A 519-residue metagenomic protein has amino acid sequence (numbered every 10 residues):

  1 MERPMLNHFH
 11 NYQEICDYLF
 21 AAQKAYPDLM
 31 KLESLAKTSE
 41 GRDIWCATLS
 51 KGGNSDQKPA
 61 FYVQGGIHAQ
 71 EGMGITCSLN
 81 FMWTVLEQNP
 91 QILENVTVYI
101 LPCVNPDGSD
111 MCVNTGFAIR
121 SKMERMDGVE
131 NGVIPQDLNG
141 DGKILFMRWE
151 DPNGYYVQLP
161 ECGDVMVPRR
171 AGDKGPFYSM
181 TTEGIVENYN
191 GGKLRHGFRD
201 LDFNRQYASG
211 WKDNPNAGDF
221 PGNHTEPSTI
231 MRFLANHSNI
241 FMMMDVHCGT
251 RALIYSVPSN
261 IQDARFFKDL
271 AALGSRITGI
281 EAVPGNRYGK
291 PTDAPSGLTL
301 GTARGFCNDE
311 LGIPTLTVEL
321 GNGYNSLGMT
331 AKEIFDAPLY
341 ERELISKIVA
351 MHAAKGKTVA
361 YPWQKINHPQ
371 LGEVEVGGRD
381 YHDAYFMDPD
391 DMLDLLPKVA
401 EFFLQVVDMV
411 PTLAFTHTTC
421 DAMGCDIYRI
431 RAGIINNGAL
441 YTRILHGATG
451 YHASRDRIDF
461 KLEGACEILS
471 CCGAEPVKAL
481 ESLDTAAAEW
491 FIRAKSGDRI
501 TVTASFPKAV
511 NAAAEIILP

Functional and structural regions predicted by a protein language model:
M1-D43: Short glycine- and acidic-rich boundary segments immediately preceding or forming the N-terminal edge of structured
K31-L32, Q64, Y99, K122 (+5 more regions): Metallocarboxypeptidase
C46-D56, G66: Short beta-strand-to-loop junctions in surface cap/lid or active-site-entrance loops
Q57-A60, G72-T76, N80-M82, L86-A264: Active-site/substrate-binding loop(s) of hydrolase catalytic cores
I434-T449: Short amphipathic, basic-aromatic surface patches that mediate peripheral association with negatively charged
C466-K495: Intrinsically disordered, low-complexity Pro/Gly/Ser/Thr-rich segments with frequent PxxP/GP/PP motifs and embedded
D498-P507: Short, aromatic- and glycine-rich surface loops/edge beta-strands on solvent-exposed regions
V510-P519: Edge beta-strands of extracellular beta-sandwich domains
